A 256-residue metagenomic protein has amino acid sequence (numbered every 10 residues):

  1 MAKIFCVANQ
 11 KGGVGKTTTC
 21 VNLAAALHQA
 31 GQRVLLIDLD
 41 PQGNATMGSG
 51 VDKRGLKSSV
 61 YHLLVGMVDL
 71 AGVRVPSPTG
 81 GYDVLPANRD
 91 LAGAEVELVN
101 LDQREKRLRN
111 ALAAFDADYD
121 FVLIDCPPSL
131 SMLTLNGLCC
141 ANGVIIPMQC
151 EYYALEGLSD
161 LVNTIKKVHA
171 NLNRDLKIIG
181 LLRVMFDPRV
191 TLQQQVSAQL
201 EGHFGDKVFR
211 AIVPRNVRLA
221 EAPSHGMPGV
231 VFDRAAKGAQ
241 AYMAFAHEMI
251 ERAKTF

Functional and structural regions predicted by a protein language model:
M1-F256: P-loop NTP-binding core
